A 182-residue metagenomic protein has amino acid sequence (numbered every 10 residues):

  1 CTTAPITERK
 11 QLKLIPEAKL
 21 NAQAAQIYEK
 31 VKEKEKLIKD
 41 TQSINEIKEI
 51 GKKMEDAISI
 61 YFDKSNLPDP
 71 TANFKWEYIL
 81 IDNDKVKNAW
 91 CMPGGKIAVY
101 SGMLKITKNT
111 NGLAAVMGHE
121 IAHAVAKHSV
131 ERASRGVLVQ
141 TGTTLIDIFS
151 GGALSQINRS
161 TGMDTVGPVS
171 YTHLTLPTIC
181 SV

Functional and structural regions predicted by a protein language model:
C1-L174: A Zn2+-metalloprotease active-site environment signal
H173-V182: Single conserved hydrophobic/aromatic residue that forms the stacking wall/gate of nucleotide- or nucleobase-binding
